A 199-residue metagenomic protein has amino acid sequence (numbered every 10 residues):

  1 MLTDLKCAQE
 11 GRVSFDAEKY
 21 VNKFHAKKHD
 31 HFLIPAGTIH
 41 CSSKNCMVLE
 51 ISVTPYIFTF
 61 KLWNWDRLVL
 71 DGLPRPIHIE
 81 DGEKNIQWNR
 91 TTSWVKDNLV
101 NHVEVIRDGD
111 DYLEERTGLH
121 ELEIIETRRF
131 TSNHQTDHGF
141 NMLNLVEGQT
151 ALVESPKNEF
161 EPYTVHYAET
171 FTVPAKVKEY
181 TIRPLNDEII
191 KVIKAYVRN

Functional and structural regions predicted by a protein language model:
M1-A26, H31-L33, G37-I39: Long, hydrophobic, well-ordered secondary-structure blocks that form the structural core and pocket-lining surfaces
M1-L2, C7-G11, N45, F130-F160 (+1 more regions): Glycine- and acidic-residue-biased ligand/ion/polar-headgroup-sensing regions
L2-D16, I51-W94, L185-N199: Double-stranded beta-helix
V21-L33, V153-V177: Short acidic-glycine-tyrosine-enriched beta hairpin
K23, H31, I39, V48 (+3 more regions): Conserved hydrophobic/aromatic beta-strand scaffold that supports enzyme active sites
K27, I34-P35, S43-C46, H120-T127 (+1 more regions): Short gly/pro-enriched beta-turn/loop segments at secondary-structure junctions
T38-I57, P162, H166, P174-N199: Ligand-binding loop in jelly-roll beta-barrel domains
T59-D137: C-terminal amphipathic alpha-helical segment
